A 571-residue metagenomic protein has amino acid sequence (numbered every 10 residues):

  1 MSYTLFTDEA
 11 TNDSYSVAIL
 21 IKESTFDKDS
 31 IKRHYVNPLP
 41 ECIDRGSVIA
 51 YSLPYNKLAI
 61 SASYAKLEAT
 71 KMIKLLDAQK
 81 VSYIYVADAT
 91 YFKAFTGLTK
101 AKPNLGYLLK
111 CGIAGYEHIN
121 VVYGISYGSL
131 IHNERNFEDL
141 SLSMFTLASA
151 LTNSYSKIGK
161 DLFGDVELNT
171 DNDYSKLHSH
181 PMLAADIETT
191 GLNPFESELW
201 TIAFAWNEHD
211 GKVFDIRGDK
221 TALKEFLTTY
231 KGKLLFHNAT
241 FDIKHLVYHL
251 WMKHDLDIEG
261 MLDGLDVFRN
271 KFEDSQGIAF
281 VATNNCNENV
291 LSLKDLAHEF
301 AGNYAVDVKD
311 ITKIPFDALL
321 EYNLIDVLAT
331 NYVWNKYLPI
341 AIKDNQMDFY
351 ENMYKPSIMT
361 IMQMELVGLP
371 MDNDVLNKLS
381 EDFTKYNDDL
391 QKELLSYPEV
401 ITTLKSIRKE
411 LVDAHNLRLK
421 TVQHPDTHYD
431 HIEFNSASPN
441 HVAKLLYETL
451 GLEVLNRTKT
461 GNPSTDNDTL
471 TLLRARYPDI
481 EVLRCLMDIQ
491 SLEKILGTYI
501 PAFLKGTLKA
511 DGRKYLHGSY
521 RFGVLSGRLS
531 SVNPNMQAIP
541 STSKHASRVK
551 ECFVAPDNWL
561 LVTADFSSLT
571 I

Functional and structural regions predicted by a protein language model:
M1-S154: A polyanion-binding, active-site-adjacent surface
L20-I21, A87, I125, A185 (+4 more regions): Active-site flanking residues adjacent to catalytic metal/cofactor-binding acidic residues
E23, P54, D88-T90, G128 (+9 more regions): Anionic group-transfer/hydrolysis microenvironments
D29-I31, A94-L98, N193-L199, K244-H249 (+1 more regions): A short acidic (Asp/Glu
H34, P38, C42, T96-I131 (+5 more regions): Metal-dependent phosphoesterase core characteristic of DEDDh/y 3'-5' exonuclease domains
L67-K80, G218-K233: Short, basic/hydrophobic alpha-helical segments
S82-A89, A184, G232-D242, L561-T563: Acidic beta-strand-to-loop metal/phosphate-binding motif
N153-F214, G218, L256-N270, E288 (+4 more regions): Conserved "right-hand" nucleotidyltransferase catalytic core of DNA-directed polymerases
